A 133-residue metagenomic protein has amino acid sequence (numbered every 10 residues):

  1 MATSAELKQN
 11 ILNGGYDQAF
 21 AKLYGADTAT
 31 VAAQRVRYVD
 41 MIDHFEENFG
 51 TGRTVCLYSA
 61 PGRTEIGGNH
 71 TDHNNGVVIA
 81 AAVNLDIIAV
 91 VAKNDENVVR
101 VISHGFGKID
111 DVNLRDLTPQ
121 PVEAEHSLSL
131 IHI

Functional and structural regions predicted by a protein language model:
M1-A82: N-terminal, positively charged, Ser/Thr/Ala/Gly-biased leader segments that form transit/presequence-like amphipathic
Q34, S127-L128: Phosphate/oxyanion-binding active-site loops and adjacent basic polyanion-contact surfaces
R63, L128-S129: Short alpha-helical patches at coil-to-helix transitions and adjacent helical residues in well-structured domains
T64, D72, I87, D95-N97 (+1 more regions): Residues that cap or initiate secondary-structure elements
V77-E96: Structural signature of FAD isoalloxazine-binding scaffolds in flavoprotein oxidoreductases
A92-E96, R100-H126: Acidic, low-complexity central loop/insert segments
I131-I133: Conserved small/polar residues in nucleotide/adenosyl-binding loops
